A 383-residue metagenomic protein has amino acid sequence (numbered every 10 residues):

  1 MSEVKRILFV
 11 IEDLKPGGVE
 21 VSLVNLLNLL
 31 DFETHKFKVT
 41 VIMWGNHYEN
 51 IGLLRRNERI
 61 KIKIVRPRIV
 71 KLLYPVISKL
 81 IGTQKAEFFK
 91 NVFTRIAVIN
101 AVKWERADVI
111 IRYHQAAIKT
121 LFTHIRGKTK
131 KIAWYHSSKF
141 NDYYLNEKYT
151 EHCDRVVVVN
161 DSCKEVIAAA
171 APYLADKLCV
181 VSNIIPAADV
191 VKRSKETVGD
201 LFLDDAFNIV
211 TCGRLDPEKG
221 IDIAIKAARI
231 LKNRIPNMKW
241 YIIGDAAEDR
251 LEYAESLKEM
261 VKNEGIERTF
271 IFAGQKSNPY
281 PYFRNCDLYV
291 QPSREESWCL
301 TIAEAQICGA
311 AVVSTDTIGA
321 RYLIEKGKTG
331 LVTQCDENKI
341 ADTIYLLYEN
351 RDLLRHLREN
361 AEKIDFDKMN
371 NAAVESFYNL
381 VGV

Functional and structural regions predicted by a protein language model:
E20-N25, F207, T211-I230, E252-E255: A conserved mid-protein helix/loop that constitutes part of the nucleotide-sugar donor-binding site
V41-Y48, C212, K239-E255: Glycosyltransferase donor-sugar binding loop
Y144-L145, A168, I184-D205, K368: Acidic anion/phosphate-binding donor-loop and adjacent secondary structure in glycosyltransferase catalytic cores
A254-G274: Nucleotide-activated donor-binding/catalytic signature segment of Leloir-type glycosyltransferases, i.e., the conserved
Q275, R294: Aromatic "clamp/platform" in nucleotide-sugar-dependent glycosyltransferases that forms part of the donor/acceptor
A311-S314: Short hydrophobic beta-strand element within catalytic cores of glycosyltransferases and related nucleotide-activated
K326-G327, L331-E337, L346-R351: Conserved acidic donor-binding segment of nucleotide-sugar-dependent glycosyltransferases
D352-G382: A charged, aromatic-enriched C-terminal amphipathic alpha-helix characteristic of glycosyltransferases across folds
